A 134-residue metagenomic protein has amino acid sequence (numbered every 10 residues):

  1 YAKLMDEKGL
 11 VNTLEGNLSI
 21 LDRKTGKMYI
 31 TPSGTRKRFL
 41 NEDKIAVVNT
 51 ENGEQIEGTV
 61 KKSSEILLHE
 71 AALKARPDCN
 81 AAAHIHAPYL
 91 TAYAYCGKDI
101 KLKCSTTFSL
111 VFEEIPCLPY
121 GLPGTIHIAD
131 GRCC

Functional and structural regions predicted by a protein language model:
Y1-C134: Glycine-rich flexible loops
